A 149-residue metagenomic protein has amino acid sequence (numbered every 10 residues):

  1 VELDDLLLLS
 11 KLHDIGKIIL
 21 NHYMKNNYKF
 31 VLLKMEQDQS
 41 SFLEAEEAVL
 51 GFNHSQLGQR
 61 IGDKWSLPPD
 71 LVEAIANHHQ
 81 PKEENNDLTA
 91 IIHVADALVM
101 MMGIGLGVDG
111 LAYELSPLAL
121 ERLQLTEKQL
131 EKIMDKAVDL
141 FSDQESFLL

Functional and structural regions predicted by a protein language model:
V1-L149: Metal-dependent nucleotide-binding catalytic modules
